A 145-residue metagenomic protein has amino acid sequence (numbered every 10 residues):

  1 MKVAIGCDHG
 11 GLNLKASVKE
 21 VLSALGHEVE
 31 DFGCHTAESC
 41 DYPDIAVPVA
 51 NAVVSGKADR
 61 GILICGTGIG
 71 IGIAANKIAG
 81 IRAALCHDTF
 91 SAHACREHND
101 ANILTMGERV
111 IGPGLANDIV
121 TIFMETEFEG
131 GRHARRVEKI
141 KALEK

Functional and structural regions predicted by a protein language model:
M1-K2, S23-A24, V49, A58 (+1 more regions): SAM-dependent methyltransferases
K2-G6, G10-N13, T89-K145: C-terminal binding/interaction regions
K2-V3, A58-G61, G80-R82: Short active-site oxyanion
N13-A24: Short, solvent-exposed amphipathic alpha-helices that sit in or adjacent to ligand/effector-binding or catalytic
E28-S39: A short beta-strand-loop structural module common to alpha/beta enzyme folds
I45-L63, T67: Short, structured active-site "lid" loops
L63-I64, I69-R109: Mid-chain, well-packed structural core segment of small domains
